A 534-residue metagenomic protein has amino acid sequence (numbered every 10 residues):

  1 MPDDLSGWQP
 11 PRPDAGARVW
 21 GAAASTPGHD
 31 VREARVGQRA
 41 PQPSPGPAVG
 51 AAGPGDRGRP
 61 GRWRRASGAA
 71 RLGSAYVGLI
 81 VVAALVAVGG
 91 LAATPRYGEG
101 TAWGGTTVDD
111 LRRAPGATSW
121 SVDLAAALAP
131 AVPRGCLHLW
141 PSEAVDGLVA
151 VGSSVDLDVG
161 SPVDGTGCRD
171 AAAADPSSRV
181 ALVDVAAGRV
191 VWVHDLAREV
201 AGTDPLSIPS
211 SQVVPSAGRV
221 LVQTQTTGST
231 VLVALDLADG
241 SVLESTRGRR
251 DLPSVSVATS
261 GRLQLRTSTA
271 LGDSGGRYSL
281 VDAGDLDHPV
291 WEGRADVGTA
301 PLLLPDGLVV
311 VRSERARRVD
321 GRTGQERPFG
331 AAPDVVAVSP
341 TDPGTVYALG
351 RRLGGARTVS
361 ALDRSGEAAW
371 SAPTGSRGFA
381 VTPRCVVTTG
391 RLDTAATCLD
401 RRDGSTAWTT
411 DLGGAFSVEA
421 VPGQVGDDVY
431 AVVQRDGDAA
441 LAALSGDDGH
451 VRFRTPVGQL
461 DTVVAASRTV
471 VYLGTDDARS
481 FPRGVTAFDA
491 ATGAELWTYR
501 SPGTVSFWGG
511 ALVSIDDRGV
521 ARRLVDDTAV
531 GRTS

Functional and structural regions predicted by a protein language model:
P43-V213, P328, R518-S534: N-terminal "mature head" segments of proteins
T118-P133, R189-G202, S241-R247, D287-R294 (+5 more regions): A short beta-strand motif characteristic of beta-propeller blades
A131-A144, L196-P215, G248-R262, R294-G307 (+5 more regions): Repeated scaffold domains used in trafficking and secretory/extracellular systems, primarily beta-propellers
D146-A173, Q212-T227, S260-G272, P301-R312 (+6 more regions): Short beta-strand elements that form the blades of beta-propeller/WD-repeat-like and other beta-sheet-rich scaffold
D170-R179, G228-V233, G272-S279, E314-V319 (+5 more regions): Structural motif
V185-A187, D236-D239, A283-L286, D320-G324 (+5 more regions): Short loop/turn segments that connect beta-strands within beta-propeller blades
R250-G378, V386-V387: Solenoidal tandem-repeat scaffolds enriched in leucines and small polar residues
G493-S534: Blade-level signature of beta-propeller repeat domains, shared across WD40, Kelch, NHL, RCC1 and BNR/Asp-box propellers
